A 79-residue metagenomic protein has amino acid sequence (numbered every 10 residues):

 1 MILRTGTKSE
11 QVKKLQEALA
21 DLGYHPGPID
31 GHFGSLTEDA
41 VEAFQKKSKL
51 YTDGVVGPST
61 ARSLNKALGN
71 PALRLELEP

Functional and structural regions predicted by a protein language model:
M1-P79: Cell-envelope/ECM-targeting effectors and their regulatory/trafficking segments
